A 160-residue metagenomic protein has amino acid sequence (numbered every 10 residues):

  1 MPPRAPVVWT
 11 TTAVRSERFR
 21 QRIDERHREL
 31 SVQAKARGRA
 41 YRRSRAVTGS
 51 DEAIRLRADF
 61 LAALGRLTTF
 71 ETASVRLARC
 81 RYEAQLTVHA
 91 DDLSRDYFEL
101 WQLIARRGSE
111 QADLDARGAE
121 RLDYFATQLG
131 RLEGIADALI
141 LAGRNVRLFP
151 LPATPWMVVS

Functional and structural regions predicted by a protein language model:
M1-T10, M157-S160: Short intrinsically disordered terminal tails
A5-S31, V75-D91: Short, charge/polar-rich alpha-helical segments
A13-R15, G38, D51, L148 (+1 more regions): Intrinsically disordered, low-complexity repeat segments enriched in small/polar residues
S16-H27, L64, Y124, W156-S160: Intrinsically disordered, low-complexity proline-rich regions
R28, V32-L61: N-terminal interaction modules that seed assembly of large macromolecular complexes
E52-W156: Long, low-complexity or tandemly repetitive, helically biased scaffold regions used for multimeric assembly/adhesion
